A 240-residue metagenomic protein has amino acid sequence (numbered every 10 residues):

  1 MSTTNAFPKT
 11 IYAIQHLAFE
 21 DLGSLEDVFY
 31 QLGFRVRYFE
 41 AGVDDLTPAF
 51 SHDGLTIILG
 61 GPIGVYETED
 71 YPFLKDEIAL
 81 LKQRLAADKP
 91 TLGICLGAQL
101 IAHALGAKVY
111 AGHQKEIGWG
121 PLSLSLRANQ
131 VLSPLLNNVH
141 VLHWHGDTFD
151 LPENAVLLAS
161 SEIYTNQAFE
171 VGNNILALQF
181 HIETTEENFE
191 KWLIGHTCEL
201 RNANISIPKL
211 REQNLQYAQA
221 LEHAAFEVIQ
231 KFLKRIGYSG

Functional and structural regions predicted by a protein language model:
T3-K9, H16-D21, T47-L55: Accessory recognition modules or surfaces
T4-A13, Y110, S125-G240: Amide-donor transfer/coupling interface in amidating biosynthetic enzymes
I11-F29, G42: N-terminal beta1-alpha1 ligand-phosphate binding loop
L22-S24, E67-E69, A102-A104, E153 (+2 more regions): Short glycine-/acidic-enriched loop or helix-start segments at secondary-structure transitions that form or flank
D27-L92: Flexible gly/pro-rich beta->alpha loop and the following alpha-helix that scaffold active-site loops
R84-K108: Catalytic nucleophile loop
Q114-G118: Short Pro/Gly-enriched coil loops immediately N-terminal to beta-strands
